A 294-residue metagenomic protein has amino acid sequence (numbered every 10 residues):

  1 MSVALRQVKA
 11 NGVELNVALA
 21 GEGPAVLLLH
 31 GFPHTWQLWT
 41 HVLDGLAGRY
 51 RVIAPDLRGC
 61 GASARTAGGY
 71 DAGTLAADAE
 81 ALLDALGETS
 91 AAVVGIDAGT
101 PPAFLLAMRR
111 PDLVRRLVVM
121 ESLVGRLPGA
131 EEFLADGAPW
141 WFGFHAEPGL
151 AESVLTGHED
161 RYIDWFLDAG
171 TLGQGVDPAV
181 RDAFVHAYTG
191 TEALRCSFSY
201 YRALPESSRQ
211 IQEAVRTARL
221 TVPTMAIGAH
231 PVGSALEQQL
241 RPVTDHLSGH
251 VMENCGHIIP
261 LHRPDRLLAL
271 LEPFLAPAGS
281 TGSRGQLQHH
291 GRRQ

Functional and structural regions predicted by a protein language model:
M1-S2, S280-Q294: Actinobacteria-biased recognition of intrinsically disordered, low-complexity terminal regions
S2-R6, V13-L15, A25, I53 (+5 more regions): Flexible "cap/lid" subdomain of the alpha/beta-hydrolase fold that forms the substrate-access gate
N16-A62: Conserved HGGG/HGGXW glycine-rich cap/lid loop of the alpha/beta-hydrolase fold
P33, G48, P111-D112, D245 (+1 more regions): Proline-centered flexible-loop/turn and helix-kink motifs
W36-T40, R195, A269: Alpha-helical elements of the RecA-like P-loop NTPase motor core of helicases
C255-L268: Catalytic histidine-centered segment of alpha/beta-hydrolase-like enzymes
